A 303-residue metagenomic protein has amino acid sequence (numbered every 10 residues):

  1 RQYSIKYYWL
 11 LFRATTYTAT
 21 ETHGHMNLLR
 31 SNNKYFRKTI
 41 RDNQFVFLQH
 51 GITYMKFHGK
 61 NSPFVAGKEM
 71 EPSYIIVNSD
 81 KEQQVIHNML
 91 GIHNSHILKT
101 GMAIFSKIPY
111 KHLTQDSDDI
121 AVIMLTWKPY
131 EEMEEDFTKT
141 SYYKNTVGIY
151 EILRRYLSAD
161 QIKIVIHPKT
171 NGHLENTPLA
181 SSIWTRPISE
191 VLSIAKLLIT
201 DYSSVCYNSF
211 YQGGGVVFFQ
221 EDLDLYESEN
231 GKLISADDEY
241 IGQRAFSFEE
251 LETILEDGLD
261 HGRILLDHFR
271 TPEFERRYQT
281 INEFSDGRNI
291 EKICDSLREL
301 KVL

Functional and structural regions predicted by a protein language model:
R1-I108: Active-site and donor-binding regions of nucleotide-sugar-utilizing enzymes
Q2-Y7, V165-Y207, Y211-Q212: Donor nucleotide-activated moiety binding/catalytic core segment of transferases that use nucleotide-activated donors
T20-G24, N78, L125-T126, I166-K169 (+1 more regions): Structural motif
R30-G51, T138-I149, G214-L225: A short, gly/pro- and small-residue-rich
M70-I75, I194-L197, Y240-G242: Short active-site oxyanion
N94, E175-P178, S204-N282: Catalytic binding pocket for nucleotide-activated donors in carbohydrate/polymer assembly enzymes
A103-N176, A245-S247, S285, N289-E291: Conserved catalytic-core segment of nucleotide-activated headgroup transferases in glycan assembly
E283-L303: C-terminal alpha-helical cap of glycosyltransferases
